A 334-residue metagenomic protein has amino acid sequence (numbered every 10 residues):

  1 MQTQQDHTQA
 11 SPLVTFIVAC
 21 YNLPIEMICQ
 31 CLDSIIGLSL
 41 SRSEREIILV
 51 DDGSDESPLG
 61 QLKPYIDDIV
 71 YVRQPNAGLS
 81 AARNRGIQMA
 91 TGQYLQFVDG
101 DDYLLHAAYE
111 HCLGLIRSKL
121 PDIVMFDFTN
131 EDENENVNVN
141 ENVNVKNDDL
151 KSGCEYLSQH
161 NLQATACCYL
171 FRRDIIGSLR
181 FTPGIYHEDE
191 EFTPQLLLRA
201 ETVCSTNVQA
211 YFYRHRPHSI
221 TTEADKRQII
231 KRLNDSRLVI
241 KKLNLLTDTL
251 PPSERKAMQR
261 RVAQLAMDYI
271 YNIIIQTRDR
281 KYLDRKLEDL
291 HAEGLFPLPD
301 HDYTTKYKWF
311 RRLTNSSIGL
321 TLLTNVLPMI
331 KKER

Functional and structural regions predicted by a protein language model:
M1-Q2, I275-R334: Membrane-interface aromatic/basic loop that binds lipid-linked glycans or pyrophosphate carriers, typified by
P12-T15, S34, E46, E191: Cell-envelope/extracellular polymer assembly enzymes that use nucleotide-activated donors
V18, L23-L38: Short, well-formed alpha-helical segments that are part of the catalytic scaffolds of diverse glycosyltransferases
S34, D51-G60: A conserved acidic beta->alpha catalytic loop
G60-T91: Conserved donor nucleotide-binding strand/loop of the catalytic core
L79-S80, G100-C204, Y213-I230: Donor-binding/catalytic cores of nucleotide-activated saccharide and glycerol-phosphate transferases/polymerases
L95: Short aromatic/hydrophobic "clamp" motif used to bind/position activated sugar donors
A210-P217, E223-S253, N272, Q276-F296: Catalytic core of nucleotide-sugar-dependent glycosyltransferases
